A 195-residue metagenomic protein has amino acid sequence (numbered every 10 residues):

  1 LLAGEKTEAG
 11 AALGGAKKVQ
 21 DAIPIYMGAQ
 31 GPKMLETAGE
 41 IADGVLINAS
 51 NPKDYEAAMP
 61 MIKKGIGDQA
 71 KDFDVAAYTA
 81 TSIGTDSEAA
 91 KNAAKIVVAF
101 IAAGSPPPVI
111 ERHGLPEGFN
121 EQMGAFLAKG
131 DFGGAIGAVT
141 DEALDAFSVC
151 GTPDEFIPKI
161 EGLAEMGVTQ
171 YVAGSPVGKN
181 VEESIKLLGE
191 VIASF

Functional and structural regions predicted by a protein language model:
L1-F195: Active-site-adjacent structural elements that line small-molecule/cofactor binding pockets in enzymes
